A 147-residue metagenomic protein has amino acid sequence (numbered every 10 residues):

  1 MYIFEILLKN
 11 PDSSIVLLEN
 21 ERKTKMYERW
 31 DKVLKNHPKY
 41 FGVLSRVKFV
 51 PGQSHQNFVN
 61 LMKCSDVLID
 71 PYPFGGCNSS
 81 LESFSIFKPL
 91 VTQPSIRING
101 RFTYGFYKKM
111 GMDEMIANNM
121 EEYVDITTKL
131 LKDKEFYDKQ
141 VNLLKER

Functional and structural regions predicted by a protein language model:
M1-D12: Short hydrophobic signal-anchor/transmembrane segments that target glycosyltransferases and glycosylation machinery
K9, V43, K109-G111: Short, structurally constrained coil/turn elements that cap an alpha-helix or connect an alpha-helix to the following
P11-S13, F87-K88: Loop/turn elements at helix/coil->beta-strand transitions in domains of secreted/extracellular proteins
S14-N20, P51, T92: Short beta-strand segments
I15-D31: Glycosyltransferase donor-sugar binding loop
E28-G52: Nucleotide-activated donor-binding/catalytic signature segment of Leloir-type glycosyltransferases, i.e., the conserved
Q56-F58, S79: Short acidic active-site motifs
K63, V67, P71-R147: Catalytic binding pocket for nucleotide-activated donors in carbohydrate/polymer assembly enzymes
